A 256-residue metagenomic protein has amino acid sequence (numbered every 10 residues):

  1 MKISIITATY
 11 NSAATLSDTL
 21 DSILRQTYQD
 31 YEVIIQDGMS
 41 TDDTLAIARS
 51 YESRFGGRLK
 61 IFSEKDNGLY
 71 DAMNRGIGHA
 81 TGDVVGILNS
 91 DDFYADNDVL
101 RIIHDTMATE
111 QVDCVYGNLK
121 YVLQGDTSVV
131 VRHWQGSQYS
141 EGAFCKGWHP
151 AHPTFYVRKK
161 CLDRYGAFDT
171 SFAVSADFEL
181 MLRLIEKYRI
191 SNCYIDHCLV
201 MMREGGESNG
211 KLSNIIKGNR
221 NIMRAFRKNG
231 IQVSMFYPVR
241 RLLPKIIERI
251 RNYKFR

Functional and structural regions predicted by a protein language model:
M1-N214, Y253-K254: Nucleotide-sugar donor-binding/catalytic module of glycosyltransferases that assemble extracellular/cell-envelope
H197, M202, G210-F236: Catalytic core of nucleotide-sugar-dependent glycosyltransferases
R227-R256: Membrane-proximal basic amphipathic "stem/tether" segments
